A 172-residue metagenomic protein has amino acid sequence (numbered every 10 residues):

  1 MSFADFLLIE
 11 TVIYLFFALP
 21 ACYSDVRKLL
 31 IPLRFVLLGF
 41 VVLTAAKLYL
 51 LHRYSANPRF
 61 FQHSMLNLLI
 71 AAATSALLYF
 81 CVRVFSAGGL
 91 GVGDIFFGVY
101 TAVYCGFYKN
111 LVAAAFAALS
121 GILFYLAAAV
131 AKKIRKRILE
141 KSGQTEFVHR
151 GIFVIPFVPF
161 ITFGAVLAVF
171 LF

Functional and structural regions predicted by a protein language model:
M1-F172: A membrane-topology feature that recognizes alpha-helical transmembrane segments and their immediate juxtamembrane
